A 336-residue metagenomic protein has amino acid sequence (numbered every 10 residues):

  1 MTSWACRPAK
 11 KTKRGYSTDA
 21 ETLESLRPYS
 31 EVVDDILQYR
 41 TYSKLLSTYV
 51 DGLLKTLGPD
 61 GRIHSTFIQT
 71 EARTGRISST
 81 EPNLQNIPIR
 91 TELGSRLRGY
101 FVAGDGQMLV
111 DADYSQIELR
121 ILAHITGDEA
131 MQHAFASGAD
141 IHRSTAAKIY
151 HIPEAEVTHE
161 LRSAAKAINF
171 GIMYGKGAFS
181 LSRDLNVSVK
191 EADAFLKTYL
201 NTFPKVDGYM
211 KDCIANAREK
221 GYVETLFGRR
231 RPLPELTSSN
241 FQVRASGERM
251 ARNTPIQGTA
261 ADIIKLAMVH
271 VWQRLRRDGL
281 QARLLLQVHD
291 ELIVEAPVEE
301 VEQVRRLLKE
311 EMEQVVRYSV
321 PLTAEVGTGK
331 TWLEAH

Functional and structural regions predicted by a protein language model:
M1-E92, V102, G106-M108, S115-E118 (+7 more regions): Conserved "right-hand" nucleotidyltransferase catalytic core of DNA-directed polymerases
C6-A9, H64-S65, Q69-A72, A147-L280 (+5 more regions): Conserved catalytic core of nucleic-acid polymerases
L23, H142-A146, A178, L196 (+2 more regions): Generic structural marker for isolated residues within well-ordered, non-membrane alpha-helices of soluble domains
P28, Q273-R277, Q314-R317: Secondary-structure boundary motif
Q69-E154, A164: Function-dense linear segments that define catalytic or interfacial modules in macromolecule-processing proteins
Y114, D290-L292, A324-V326: A structural signal for short, well-ordered beta-strand segments
T202-P204, E310-Y318: A common structural junction motif
V315-G327: Conserved short beta-strand edge segments in small beta-sheet-based binding/regulatory domains
